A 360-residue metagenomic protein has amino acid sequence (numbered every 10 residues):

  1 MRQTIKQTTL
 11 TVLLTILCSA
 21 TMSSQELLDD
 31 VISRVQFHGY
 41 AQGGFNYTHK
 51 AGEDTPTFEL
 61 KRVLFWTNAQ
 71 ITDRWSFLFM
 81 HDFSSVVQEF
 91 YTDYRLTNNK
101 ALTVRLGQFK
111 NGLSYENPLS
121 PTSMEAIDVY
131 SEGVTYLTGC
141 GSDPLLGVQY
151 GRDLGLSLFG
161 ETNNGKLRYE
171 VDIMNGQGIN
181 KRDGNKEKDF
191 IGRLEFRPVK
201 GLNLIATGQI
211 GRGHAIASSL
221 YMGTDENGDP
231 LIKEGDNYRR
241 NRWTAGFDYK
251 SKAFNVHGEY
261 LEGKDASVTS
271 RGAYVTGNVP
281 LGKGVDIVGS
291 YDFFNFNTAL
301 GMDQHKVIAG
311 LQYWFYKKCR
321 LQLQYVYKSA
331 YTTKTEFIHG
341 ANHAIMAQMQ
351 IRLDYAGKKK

Functional and structural regions predicted by a protein language model:
M1-L10: Bacterial N-terminal signal peptides that target proteins for export
T11-A20: Bacterial N-terminal signal peptides
E26-T48, E53-G176, K186-I191, E195-L204 (+4 more regions): Outer membrane beta-barrel
G44-K50, R74-S76, L113, M174-K181 (+5 more regions): Sequence/structural signature of outer-membrane beta-barrel proteins
E53-E59, D82, L146-Y150, R182-E187 (+4 more regions): Replace "Gram-negative outer membrane beta-barrel proteins" with "bacterial and organellar outer membrane beta-barrel
R197-N297: Detector for outer-membrane/organellar transmembrane beta-barrel domains, recognizing the amphipathic beta-strand
V279, G284-W314, K318-V326: Outer membrane beta-barrel transmembrane domains
H339-K360: Outer-membrane beta-barrel "beta-signal"
